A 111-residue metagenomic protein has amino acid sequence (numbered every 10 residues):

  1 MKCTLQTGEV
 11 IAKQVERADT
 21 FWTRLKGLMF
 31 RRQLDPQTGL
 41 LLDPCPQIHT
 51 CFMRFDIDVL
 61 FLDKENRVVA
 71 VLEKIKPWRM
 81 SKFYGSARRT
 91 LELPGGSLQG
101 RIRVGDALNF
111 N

Functional and structural regions predicted by a protein language model:
M1-N111: Compact, glycine-rich, soluble single-domain proteins
